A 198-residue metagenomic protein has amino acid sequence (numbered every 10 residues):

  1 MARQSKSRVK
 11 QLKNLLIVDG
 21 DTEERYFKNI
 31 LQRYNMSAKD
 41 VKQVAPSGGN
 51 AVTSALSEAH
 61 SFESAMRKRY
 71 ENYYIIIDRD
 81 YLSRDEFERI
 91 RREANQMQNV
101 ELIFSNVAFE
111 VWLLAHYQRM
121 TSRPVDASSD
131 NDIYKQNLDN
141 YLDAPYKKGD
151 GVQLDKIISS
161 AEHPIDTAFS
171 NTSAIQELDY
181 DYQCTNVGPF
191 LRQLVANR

Functional and structural regions predicted by a protein language model:
A2-L15, E24, N29-A45, H60-N72 (+1 more regions): C-terminal accessory helical subdomains adjacent to catalytic cores in phosphodiester- and nucleotide-handling enzymes
D19: Phosphate-binding/switch region of NTP-binding enzymes
G48-L56: Eukaryotic endosomal/vacuolar membrane-trafficking regulators centered on PX-domain-mediated PI3P pathways
